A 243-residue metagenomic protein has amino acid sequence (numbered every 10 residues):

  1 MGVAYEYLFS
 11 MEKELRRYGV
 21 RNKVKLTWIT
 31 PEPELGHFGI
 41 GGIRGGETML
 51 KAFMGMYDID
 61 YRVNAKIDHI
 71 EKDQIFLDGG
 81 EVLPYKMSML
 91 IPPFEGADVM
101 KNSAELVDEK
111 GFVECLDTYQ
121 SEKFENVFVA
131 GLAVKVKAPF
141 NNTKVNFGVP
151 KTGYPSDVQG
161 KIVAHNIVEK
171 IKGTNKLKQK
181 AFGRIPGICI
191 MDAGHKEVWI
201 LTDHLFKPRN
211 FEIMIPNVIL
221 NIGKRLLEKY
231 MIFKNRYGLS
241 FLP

Functional and structural regions predicted by a protein language model:
M1-A4, H37-G41, F140-F147: Short, flexible/disordered intra-domain loops and linkers
A4-L8, E47-L50, F112, G153-S156: Amphipathic alpha-helical segments in well-structured domains
A4-R16, A164-V168: Short, well-ordered amphipathic alpha-helices
E12-E114: A Rossmann-like FAD-binding core segment of flavoenzymes
V20-N22, Q120-S121, G183: Solvent-exposed alpha-helices and their adjacent loops that cap or buttress functional pockets in soluble metabolic
P84-M87, I91-S156: FAD-site-proximal beta/loop scaffold in flavoenzymes
Q159: Charged catalytic carboxylate motif
I162-P243: C-terminal, flexible cofactor-proximal segment of oxidoreductases
